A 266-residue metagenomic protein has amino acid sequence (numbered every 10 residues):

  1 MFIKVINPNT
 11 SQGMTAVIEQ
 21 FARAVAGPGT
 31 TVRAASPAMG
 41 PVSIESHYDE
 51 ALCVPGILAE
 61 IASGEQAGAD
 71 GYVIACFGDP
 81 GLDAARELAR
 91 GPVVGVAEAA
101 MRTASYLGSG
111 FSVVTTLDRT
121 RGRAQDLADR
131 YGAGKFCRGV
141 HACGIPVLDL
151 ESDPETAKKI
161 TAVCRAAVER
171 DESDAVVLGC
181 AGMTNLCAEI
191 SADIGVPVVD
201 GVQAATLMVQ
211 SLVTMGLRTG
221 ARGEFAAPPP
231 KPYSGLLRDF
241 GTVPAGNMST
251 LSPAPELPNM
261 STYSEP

Functional and structural regions predicted by a protein language model:
F2-V25: N-terminal beta1-alpha1 ligand-phosphate binding loop
V5-I6, Q66-C76, E172-A181: Periplasmic-binding protein-like
A34-I61, L148-D153: N-terminal beta-loop-helix "entrance" segment that forms/cooperates in small-molecule cofactor or anionic ligand
L52-G68, A157-E172: Short, well-structured alpha-helical segments in soluble
V54-S109, V113: Glycine/small-residue-rich loop that forms an oxyanion/phosphate-binding "nest" at active or ligand-binding sites
G122-A181, L186: Active-site rim beta-loop-alpha module in soluble metabolic enzymes
V199-R218: Short, flexible loop segments at boundaries between secondary-structure elements
G223-G246: A short, charged, Gly/Pro-tolerant segment at domain boundaries
